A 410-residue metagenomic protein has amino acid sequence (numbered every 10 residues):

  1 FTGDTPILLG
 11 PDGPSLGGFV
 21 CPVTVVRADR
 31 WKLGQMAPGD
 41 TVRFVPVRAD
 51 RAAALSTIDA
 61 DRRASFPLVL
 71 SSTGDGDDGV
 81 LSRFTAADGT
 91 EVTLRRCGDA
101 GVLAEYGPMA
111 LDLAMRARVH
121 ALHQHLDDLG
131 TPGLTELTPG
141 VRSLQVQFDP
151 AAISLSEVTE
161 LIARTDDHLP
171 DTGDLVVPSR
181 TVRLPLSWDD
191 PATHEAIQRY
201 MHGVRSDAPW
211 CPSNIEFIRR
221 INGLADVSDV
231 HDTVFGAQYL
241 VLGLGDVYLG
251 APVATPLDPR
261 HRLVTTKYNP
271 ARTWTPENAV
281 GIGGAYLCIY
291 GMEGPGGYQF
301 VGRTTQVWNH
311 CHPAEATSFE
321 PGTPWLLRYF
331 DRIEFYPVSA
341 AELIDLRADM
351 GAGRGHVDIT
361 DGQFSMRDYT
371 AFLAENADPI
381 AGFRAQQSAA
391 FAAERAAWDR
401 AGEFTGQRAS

Functional and structural regions predicted by a protein language model:
F1-S410: Conserved "landmark" site that anchors the functional core of diverse proteins
